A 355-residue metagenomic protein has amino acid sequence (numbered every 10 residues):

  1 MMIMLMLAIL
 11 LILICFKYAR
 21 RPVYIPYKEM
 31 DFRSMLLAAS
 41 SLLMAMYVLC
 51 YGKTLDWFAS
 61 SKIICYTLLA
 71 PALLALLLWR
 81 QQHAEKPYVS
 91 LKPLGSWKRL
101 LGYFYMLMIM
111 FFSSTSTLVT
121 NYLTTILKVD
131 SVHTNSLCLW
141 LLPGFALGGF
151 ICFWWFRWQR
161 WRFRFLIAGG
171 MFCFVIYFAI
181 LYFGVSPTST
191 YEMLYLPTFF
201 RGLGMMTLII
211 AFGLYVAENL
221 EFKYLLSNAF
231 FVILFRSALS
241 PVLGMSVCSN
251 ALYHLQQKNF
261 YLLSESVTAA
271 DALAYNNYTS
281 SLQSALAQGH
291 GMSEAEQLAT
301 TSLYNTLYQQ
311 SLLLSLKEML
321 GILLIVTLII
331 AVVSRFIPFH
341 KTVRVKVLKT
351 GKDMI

Functional and structural regions predicted by a protein language model:
M1-S34: Helix-loop-helix hairpins in multi-pass membrane proteins, especially solute transporters
L7-I14, A72-L73, C173-F183, I329-F336: Transmembrane-helix signature of multi-pass solute transporters
A19-P26, A39-S61, W79: Phenylalanine-glycine-rich, low-complexity intrinsically disordered regions, typified by the FG/GLFG repeat domains
R21, W79-K86, R335-V347: Membrane-interface capping segments at transmembrane-helix boundaries
K28-D31, T54-L68, S131-S136: Interfacial loop-to-helix junctions that mark the boundaries of transmembrane helices in multi-pass membrane
K28-S40, S61-K62, K92-I109, K317: Juxtamembrane cytosolic amphipathic helices that cap and anchor the N-termini of specific transmembrane helices
Y88-Q257: 12-transmembrane solute porter fold
S240-F339, V345-I355: Hydrophobic transmembrane architecture of multi-pass small-molecule transporters
